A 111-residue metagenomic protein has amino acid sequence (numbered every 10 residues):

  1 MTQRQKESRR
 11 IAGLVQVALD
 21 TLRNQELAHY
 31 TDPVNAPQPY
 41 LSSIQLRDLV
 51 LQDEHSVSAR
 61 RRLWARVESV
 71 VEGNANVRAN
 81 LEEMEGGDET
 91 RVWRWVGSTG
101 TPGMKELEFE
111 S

Functional and structural regions predicted by a protein language model:
Q3-S111: Intrinsically disordered, low-complexity juxtamembrane tails/stalks of eukaryotic membrane proteins
